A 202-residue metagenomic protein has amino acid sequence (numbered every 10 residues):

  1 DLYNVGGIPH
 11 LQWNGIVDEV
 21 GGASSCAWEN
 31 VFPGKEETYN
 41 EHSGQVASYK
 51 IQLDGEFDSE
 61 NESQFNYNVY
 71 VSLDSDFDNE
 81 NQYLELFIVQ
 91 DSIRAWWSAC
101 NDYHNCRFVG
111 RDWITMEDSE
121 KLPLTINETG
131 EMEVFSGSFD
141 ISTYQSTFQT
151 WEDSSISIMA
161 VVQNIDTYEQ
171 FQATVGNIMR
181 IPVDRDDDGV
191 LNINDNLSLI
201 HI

Functional and structural regions predicted by a protein language model:
D1-I181: Short, conserved sequence motifs used for protein processing/export or organelle targeting and for catalysis
P182-D186: Acidic, divalent-cation-chelating loop motifs in proteins
D187-N194, S198: Glycine-aliphatic tripeptides that mark coil-to-beta-strand junctions in extracellular and membrane proteins
I200-I202: Conserved small/polar residues in nucleotide/adenosyl-binding loops
